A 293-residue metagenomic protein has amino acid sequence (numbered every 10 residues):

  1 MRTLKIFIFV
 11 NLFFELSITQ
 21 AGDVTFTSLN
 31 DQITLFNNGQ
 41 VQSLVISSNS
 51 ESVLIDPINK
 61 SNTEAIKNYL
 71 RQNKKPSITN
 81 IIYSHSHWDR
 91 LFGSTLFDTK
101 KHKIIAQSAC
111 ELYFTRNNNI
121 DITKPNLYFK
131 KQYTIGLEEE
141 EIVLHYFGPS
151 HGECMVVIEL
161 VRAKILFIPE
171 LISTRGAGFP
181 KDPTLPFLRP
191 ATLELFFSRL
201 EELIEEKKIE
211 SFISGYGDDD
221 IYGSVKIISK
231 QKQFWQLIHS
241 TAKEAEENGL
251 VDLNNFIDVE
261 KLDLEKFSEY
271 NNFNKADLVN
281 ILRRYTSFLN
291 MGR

Functional and structural regions predicted by a protein language model:
K5-S17: Bacterial N-terminal signal peptides
T19-A21: Boundary at the C-terminal end of the N-terminal hydrophobic targeting segment
D23, T27-L29, A109-C154, V161-R162 (+2 more regions): Metallo-beta-lactamase
V24-N68, V157-E170: Conserved beta-strand hairpin/beta-sheet module of binuclear metal-dependent hydrolase folds, prominently
Q32, I46, D56, L70 (+8 more regions): Divalent metal-coordination and catalytic microenvironments
S52, N59-K60, E141, G148-S150 (+1 more regions): Metallo-beta-lactamase
N68-T134: Active-site HxH/HxHxD metal-binding segment of metal-dependent hydrolases
E205-S211, D218-R293: Accessory terminal helices/loops
